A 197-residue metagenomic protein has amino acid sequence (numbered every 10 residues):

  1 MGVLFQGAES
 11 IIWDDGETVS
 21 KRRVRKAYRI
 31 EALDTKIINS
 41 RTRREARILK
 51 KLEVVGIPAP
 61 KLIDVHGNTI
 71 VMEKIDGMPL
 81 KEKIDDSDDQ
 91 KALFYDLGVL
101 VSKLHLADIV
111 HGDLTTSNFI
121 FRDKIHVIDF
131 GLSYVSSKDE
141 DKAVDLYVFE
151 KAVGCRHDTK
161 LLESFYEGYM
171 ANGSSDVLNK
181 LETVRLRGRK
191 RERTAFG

Functional and structural regions predicted by a protein language model:
G2-R43: ATP-binding glycine-rich loop module of kinase domains
D14-E17, R22, D64, K74 (+1 more regions): Conserved hydrophobic "DFG−1" position in protein kinase catalytic cores
V24, I38-T42, A46, E53-L100: Conserved structural core of kinase catalytic domains
I84-D108, A171-T194: An alpha-helical support segment within catalytic cores of ATP-dependent transferases
L106-N118: Catalytic-loop of the protein kinase fold
N118-V127: Conserved protein kinase catalytic/activation segment
H126-G197: C-lobe/activation-segment region of protein kinase-like
